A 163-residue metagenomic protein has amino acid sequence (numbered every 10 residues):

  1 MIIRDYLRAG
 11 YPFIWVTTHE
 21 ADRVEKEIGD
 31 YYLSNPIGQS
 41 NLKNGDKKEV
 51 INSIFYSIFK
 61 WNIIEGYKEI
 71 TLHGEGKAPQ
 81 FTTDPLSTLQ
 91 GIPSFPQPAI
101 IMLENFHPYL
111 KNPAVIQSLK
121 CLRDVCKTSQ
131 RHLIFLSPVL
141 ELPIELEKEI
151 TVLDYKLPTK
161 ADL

Functional and structural regions predicted by a protein language model:
M1-L163: ATP/nucleotide-binding catalytic cores
